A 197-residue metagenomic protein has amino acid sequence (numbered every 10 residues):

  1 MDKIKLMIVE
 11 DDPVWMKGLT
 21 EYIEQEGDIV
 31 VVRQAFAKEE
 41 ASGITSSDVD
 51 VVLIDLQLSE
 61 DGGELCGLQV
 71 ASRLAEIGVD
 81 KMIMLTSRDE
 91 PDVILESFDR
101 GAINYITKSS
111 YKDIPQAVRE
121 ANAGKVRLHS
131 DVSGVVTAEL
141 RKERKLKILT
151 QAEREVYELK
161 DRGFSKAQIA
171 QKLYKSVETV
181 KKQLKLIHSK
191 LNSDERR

Functional and structural regions predicted by a protein language model:
E10: Conserved acidic carboxylate
T20, Q34-V51, D61: Acidic, metal-coordinating helix/loop segments flanking the phosphotransfer/catalytic sites of two-component signaling
D55-Q57: Active-site residues of response regulator receiver
G63-V79: Short amphipathic alpha-helix used as the core "switch/output" element in two-component signaling
V93-F98, T107-K147: Short, flexible helix-to-coil linker/hinge segments that flank and couple to helix-turn-helix
T137-K181, K185: Helix-turn-helix DNA-binding segment
L184-R197: Basic, Lys/Arg-enriched C-terminal extension of HTH/homeodomain DNA-binding domains
